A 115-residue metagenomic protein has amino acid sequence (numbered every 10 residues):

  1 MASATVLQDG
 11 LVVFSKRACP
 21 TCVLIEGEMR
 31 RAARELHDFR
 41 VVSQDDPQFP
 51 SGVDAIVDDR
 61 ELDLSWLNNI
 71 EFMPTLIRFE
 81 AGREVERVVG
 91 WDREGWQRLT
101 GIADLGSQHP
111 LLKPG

Functional and structural regions predicted by a protein language model:
M1-S3, M29-R30, D46-P47, W66-L67: Short, flexible, glycine/charge-rich loop motifs used to bind or transfer phosphoryl groups or to couple energy/partner
S3-A4, F14, E35-H37, L112-G115: N-terminal non-globular leader segments, chiefly Sec-dependent signal peptides
S3-M29: Short active-site neighborhood of thiol/selenol oxidoreductases, capturing the structured segment around
V6-Q8, E35, F72: Residue-level preference for short coil/turn positions at secondary-structure junctions
R17-A18, D46, R83, D92: Short, glycine/serine-rich, charged loops/turns that create anion-binding and catalytic segments at active sites
E28-L36: A short, Lys/Arg-enriched amphipathic alpha-helix followed by its capping loop at the start of a domain
E35-E61: Thiol-based oxidoreductase modules, predominantly thioredoxin-like and allied folds used for disulfide exchange
W66-L67, E71-K113: Non-catalytic, surface beta->alpha helical segment in thiol-disulfide oxidoreductase systems
